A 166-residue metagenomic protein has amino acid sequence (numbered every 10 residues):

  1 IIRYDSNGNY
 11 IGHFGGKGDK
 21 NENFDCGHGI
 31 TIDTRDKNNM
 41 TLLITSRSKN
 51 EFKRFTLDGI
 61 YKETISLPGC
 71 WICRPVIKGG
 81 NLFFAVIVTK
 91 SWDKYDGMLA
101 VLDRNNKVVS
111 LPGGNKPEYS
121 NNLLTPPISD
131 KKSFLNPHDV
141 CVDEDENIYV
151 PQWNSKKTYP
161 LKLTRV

Functional and structural regions predicted by a protein language model:
I1-V166: Eukaryotic scaffold repeat domains enriched in small/polar residues
